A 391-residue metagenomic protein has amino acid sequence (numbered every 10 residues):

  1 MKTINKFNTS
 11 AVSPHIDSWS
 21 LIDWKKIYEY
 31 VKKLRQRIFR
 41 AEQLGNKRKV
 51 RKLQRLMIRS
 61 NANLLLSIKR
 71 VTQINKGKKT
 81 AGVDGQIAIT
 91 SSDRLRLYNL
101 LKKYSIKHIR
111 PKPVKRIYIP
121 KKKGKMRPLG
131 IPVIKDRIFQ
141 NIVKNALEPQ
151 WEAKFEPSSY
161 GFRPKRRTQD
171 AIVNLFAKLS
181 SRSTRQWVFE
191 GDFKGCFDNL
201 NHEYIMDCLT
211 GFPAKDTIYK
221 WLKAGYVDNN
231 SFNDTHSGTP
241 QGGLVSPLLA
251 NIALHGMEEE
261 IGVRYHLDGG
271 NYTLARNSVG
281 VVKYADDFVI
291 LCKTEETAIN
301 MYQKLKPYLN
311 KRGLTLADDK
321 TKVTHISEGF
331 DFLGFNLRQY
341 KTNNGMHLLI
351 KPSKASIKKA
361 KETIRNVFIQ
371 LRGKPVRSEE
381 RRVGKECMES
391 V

Functional and structural regions predicted by a protein language model:
M1-R382: Non-catalytic terminal/accessory segments
E380, G384-V391: Positively charged, low-complexity/disordered segments
